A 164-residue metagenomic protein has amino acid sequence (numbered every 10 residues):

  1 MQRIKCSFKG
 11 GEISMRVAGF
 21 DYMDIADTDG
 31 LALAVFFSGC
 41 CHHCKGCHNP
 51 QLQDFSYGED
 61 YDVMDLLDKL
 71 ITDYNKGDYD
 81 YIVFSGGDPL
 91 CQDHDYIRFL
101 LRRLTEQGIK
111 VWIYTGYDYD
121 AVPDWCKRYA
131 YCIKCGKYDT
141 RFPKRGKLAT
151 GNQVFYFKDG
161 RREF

Functional and structural regions predicted by a protein language model:
Q2-F36, C41, N49-S56: N-terminal [4Fe-4S]-dependent radical SAM core
C44-L52, G77-Y81: Short, basic/glycine-rich phosphate-binding loops at helix/coil junctions that contact nucleotide phosphates
L52, G87, K137-Y138: Flexible loop residues that form catalytic and substrate-binding hotspots at small-molecule/glycan-binding clefts
D54-D68, L90-R128, C132: Canonical radical SAM enzyme core domain
K69-L90: Short Fe-S-cluster ligation motifs
L90-H94, R98-L101, P143-F164: P-loop/Walker A phosphate-binding loop and immediately adjacent motor/lid segment at beta-alpha junctions
Y114, G136, F157-K158: Generic beta-sheet signal
A130-T140: Non-cysteine beta-strand/loop elements that form the S-adenosyl-L-methionine
